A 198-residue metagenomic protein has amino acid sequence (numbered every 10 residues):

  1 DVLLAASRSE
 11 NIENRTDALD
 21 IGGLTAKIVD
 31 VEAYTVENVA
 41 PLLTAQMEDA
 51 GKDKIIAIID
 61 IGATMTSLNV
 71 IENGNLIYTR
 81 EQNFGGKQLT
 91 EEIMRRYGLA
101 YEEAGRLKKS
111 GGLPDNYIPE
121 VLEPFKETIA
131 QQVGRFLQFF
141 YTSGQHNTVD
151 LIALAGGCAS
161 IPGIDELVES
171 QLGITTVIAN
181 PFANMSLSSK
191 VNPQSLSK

Functional and structural regions predicted by a protein language model:
D1-K198: Hydrophobic/aromatic-enriched cytosolic interaction surfaces used to assemble or bind macromolecules
